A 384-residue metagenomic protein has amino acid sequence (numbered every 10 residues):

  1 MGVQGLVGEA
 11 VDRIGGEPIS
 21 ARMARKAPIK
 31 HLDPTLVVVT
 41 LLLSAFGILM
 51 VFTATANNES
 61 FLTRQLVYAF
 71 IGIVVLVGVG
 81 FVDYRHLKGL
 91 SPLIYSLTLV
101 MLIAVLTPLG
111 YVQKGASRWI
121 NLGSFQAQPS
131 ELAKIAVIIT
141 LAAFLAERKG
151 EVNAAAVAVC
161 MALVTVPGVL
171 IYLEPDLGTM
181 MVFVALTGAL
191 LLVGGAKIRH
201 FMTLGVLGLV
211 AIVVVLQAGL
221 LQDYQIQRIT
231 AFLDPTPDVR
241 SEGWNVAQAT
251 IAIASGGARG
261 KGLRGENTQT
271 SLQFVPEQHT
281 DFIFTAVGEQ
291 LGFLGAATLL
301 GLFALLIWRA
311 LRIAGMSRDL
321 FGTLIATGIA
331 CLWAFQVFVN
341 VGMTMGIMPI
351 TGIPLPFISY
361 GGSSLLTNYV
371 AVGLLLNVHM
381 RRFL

Functional and structural regions predicted by a protein language model:
M1-M23, Q336-L384: A juxtamembrane structural motif centered on a specific transmembrane helix
A24-T40: N-terminal membrane topogenic signal
L36-A247, T285-M345, V370-L374: Hydrophobic alpha-helical transmembrane segments of multi-pass inner membrane proteins, especially in bacterial systems
G123-A133, L173-P175, G257, K261-G262 (+1 more regions): Glycine/serine-rich anion-binding loops at beta->alpha junctions that coordinate negatively charged ligand groups
V182-F183, R264-S271, L302, T344-G352 (+1 more regions): Re-entrant/interfacial helical elements at transmembrane boundaries that shape and gate the permeation pathway
W244-I251, Q278-F282: Short hydrophobic, aromatic-rich alpha-helical segments embedded in or entering the lipid bilayer of multi-pass
A247-A254, R259-L263: Extracytoplasmic/periplasmic regions of membrane proteins
A258-L291, F321: Long extracytoplasmic/lumenal interhelical loops at the membrane interface of multi-pass membrane proteins
